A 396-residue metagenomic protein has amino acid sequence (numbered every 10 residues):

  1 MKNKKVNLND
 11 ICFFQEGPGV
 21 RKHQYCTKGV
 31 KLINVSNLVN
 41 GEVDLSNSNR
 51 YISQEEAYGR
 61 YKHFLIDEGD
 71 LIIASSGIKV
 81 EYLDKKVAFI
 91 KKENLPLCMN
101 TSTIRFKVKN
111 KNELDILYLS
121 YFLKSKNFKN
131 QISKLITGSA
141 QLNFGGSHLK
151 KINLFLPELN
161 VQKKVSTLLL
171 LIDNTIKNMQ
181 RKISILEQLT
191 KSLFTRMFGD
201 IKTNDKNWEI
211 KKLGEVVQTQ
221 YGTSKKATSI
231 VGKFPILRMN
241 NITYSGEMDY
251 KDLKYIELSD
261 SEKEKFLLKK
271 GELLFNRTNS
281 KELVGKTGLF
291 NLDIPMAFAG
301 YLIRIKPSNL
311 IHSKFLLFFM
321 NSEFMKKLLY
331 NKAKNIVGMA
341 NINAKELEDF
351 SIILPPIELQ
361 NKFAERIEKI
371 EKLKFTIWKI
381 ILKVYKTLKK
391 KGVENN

Functional and structural regions predicted by a protein language model:
M1-G19, K151-K164, K182-G222, D349-N395: Non-catalytic DNA-recognition/assembly elements of restriction-modification systems
K2, G19-R21, L95-I104, L114 (+4 more regions): A short glycine-rich beta-alpha junction/loop motif
V6-H23, N37-L71, G214-K226, N240-E272: Sequence-specific dsDNA recognition surfaces
G29, S48, N100-S102, K233 (+2 more regions): A generic structural signal for short beta-strands and their flanking turns/coil linkers
N34, Y61-K124, R238, K263-N321: A short beta-sheet element
F128-Q131, M325-L329: Periplasmic-binding protein-like
N153, K163-K177: Short His/Asp/Glu-rich catalytic/ion-coordination signatures at enzyme active sites or charged loops
